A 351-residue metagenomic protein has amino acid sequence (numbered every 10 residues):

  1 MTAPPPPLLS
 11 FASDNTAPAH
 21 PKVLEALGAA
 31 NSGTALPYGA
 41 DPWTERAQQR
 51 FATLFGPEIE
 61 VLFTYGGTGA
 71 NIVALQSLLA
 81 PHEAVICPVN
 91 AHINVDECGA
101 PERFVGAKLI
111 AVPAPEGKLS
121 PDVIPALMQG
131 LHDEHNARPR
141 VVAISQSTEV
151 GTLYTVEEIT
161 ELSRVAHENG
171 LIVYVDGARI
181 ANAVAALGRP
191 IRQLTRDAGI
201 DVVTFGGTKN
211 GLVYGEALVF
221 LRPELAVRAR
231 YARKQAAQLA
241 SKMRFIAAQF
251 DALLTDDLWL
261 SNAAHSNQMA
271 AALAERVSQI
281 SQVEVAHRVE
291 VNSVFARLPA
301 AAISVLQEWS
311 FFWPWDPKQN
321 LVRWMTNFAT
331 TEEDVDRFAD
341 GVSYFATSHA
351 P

Functional and structural regions predicted by a protein language model:
T2-H287, V291-W309, P314-T330, D334 (+1 more regions): Conserved PLP-enzyme active-site core in the AAT-like
